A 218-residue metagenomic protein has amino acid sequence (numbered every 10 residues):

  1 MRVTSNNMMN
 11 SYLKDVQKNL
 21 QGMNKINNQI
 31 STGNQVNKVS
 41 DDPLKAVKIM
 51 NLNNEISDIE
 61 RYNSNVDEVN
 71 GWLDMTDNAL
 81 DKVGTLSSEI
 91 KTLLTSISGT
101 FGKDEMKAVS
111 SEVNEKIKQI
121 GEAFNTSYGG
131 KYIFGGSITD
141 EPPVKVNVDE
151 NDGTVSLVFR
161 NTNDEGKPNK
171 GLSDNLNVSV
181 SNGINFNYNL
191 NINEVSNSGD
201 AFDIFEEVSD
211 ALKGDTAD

Functional and structural regions predicted by a protein language model:
M1-D140, K213-D218: Amphipathic alpha-helical polymerization modules
V16, M23, N27-I30, N34 (+2 more regions): Polar, low-complexity export/assembly segments characteristic of proteins that are secreted or assemble on the cell
